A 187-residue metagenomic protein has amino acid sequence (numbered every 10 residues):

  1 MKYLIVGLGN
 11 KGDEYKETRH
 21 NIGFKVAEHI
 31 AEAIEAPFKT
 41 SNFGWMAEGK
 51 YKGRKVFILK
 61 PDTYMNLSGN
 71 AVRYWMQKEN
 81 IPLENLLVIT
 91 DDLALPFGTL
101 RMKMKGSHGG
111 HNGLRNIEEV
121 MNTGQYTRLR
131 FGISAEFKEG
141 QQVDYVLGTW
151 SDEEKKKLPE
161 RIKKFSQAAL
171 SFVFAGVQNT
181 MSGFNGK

Functional and structural regions predicted by a protein language model:
M1-K105, R115-L129, E136-Q141, K156-K187: Nucleotide and nucleotide-moiety/phosphate-recognizing core
G110-G113: Hydrophobic alpha-helical segments within soluble ligand-binding/sensing domains
D152-E153: A hydrophobic, small-residue-rich beta->alpha segment in the mid-to-C-terminal subdomain of diverse proteins
